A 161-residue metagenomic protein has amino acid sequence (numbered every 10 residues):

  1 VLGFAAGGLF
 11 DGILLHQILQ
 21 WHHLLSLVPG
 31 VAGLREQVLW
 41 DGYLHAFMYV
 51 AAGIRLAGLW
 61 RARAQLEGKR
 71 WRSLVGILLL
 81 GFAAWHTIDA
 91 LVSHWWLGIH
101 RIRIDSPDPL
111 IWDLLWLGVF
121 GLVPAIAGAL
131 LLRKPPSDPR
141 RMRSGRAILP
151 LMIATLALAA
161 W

Functional and structural regions predicted by a protein language model:
V1-A5, G68-I77, G145-L149: Alpha-helical transmembrane segments and their helix-start/interface "positive-inside/aromatic belt" motifs in integral
V1-I13, Y43-L56, G81-H86, L122: Hydrophobic cores of alpha-helical transmembrane segments in multi-pass integral membrane proteins
A6-Q17, F82-W96, A157-W161: C-terminal TM-helix exit segments that contain a strictly Trp-centered aromatic cap at the helix terminus
F10-W40: Interfacial loop at the N-terminal end of multi-pass membrane proteins
L15-L25, A90-D113: Interfacial helix-loop-helix junctions of multi-pass membrane proteins
A32-I54, D108-A129: Membrane-interface loop-to-helix entry segments
A62-R72, K134-S144: Membrane-interface helix-boundary motifs at transmembrane edges
R141-W161: Internal/C-terminal transmembrane anchor helices
